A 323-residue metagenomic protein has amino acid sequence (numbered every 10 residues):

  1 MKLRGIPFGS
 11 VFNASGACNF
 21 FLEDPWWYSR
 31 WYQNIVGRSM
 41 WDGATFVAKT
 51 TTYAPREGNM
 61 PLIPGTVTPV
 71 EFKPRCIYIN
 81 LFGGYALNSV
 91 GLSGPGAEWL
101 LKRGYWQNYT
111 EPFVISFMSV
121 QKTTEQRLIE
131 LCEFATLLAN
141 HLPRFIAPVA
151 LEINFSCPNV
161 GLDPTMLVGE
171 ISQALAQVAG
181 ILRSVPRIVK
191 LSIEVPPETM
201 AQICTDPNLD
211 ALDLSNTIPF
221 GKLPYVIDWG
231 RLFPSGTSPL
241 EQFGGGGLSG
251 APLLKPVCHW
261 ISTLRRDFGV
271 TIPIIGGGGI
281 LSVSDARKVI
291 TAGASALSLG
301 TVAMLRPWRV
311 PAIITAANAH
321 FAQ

Functional and structural regions predicted by a protein language model:
M1-T123, I313, H320: N-terminal capping/small domains of soluble enzymes
P7, C18, L248-I272, L281-Q323: Alpha/beta catalytic cores of nucleotide-metabolism and tRNA/nucleoside-modifying enzymes
F8-F12, T110-V114, G180-S192, L264-G277: Short beta-strand/loop segments at the ligand-binding rim of alpha/beta enzyme cores
G9-V11, V149-Q202: Loop-centered beta-sheet repeat module
D24-R30, I129-T136, V195-P207, R266-V270 (+1 more regions): Catalytic cores of alpha/beta
T45-Y53, A150, F155-C157, A211-K222 (+2 more regions): Glycine-rich phosphate-binding active-site loops on the catalytic face of alpha/beta enzymes
P55-Y78, K222-G246, I290-T291, S295-A296 (+1 more regions): C-terminal helical cap(s) of enzyme catalytic domains, especially alpha/beta-barrels
F155-L167, C204-V270, W308-A312: Glycine/Thr-rich beta-alpha phosphate-binding loop at enzyme active sites
